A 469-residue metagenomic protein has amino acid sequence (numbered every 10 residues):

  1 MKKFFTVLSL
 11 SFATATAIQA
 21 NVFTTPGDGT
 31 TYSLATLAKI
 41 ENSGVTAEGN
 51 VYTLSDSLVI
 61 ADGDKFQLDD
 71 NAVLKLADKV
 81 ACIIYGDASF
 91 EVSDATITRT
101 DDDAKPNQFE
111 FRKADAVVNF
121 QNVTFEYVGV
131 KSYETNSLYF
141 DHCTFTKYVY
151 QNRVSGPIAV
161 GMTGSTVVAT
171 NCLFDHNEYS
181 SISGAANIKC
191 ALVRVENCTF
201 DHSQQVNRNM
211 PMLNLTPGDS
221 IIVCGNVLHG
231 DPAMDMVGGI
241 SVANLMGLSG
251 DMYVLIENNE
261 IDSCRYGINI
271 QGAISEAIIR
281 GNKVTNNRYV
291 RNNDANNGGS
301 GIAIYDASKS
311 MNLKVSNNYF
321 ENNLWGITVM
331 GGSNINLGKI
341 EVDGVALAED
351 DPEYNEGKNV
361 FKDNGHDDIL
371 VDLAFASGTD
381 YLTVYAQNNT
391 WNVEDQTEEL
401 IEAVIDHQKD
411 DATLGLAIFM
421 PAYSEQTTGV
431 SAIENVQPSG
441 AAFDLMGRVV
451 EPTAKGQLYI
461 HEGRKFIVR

Functional and structural regions predicted by a protein language model:
M1-K3, L458-R469: C-terminal tail/sorting-segment detector
M1-V22, V430: Bacterial Sec-dependent N-terminal signal peptides
N21-E257, D262-S275, R280, T285-L313 (+4 more regions): Beta-strand/loop edge motif enriched in small/polar residues
Y52, I97, V450, F466-I467: Short, isolated positions in well-ordered beta-strands
T379, N435-A441, K465-I467: Intrinsically disordered, low-complexity regulatory segments in eukaryotic proteins
Q387, L445-G447, H461: Short, ordered coil/turn segments that flank beta-strands lining enzyme active or ligand-binding pockets
Y423-V449: Residue-level detector of functionally pivotal "anchor" positions at catalytic/ligand-binding pockets or at interdomain
V449-G456: Conserved beta-loop-beta connector loops within the AMP-binding
